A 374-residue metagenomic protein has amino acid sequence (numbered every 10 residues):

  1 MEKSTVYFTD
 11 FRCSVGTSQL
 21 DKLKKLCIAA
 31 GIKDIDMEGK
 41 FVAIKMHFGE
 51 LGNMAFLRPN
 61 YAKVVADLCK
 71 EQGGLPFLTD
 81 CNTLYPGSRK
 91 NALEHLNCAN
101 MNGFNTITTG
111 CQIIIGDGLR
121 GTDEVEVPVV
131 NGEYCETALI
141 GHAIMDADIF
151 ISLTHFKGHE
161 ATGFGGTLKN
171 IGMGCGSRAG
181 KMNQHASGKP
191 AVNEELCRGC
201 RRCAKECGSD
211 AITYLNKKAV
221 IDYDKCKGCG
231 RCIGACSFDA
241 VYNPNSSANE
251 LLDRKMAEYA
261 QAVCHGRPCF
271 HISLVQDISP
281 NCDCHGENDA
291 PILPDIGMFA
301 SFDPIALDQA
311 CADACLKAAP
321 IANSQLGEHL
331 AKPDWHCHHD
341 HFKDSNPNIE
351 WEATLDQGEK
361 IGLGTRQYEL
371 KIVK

Functional and structural regions predicted by a protein language model:
E2-Y61, E71-D80, Y85-K374: Extended, low-polarity segments enriched in aliphatic/aromatic residues
A66-D67: Terminal amphipathic helices with adjacent charged low-complexity linkers/tails
